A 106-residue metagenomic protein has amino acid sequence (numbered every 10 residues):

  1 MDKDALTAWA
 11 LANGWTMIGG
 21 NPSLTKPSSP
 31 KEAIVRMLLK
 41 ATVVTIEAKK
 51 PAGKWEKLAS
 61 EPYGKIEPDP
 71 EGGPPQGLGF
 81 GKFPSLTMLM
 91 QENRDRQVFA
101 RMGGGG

Functional and structural regions predicted by a protein language model:
M1-M17: Amphipathic alpha-helical segments
D2, S28-P30, I34, L39-G106: Intrinsically disordered, low-complexity regulatory regions enriched in serine/threonine/proline and acidic residues
A8-A10, N21-L24, K57-A59, N93: Aromatic-residue detector
A12-W15, N21-S23, V43-T45: A general secondary-structure boundary signal
I18-E32: Ser/Thr-rich, low-complexity intrinsically disordered terminal regions
